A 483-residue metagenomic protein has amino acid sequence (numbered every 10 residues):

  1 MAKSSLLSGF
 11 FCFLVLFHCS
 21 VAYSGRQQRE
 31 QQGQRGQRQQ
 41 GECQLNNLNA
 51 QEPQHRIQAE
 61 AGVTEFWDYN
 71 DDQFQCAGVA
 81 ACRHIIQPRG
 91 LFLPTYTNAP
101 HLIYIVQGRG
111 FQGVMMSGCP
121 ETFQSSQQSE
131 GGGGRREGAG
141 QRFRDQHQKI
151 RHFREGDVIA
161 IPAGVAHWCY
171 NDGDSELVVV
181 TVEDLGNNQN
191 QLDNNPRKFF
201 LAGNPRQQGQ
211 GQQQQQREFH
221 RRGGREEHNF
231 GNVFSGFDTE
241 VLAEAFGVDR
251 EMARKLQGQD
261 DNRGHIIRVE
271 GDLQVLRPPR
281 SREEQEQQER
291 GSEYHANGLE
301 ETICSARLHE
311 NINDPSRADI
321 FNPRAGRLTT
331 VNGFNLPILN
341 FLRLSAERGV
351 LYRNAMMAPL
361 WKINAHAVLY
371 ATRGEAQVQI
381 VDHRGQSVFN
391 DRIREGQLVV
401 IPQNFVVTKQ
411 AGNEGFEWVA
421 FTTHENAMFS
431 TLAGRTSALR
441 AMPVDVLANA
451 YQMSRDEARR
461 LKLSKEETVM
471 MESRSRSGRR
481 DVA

Functional and structural regions predicted by a protein language model:
A2-F334, S345-R348, A358-N364, A420-T422 (+2 more regions): An N-terminus-focused feature that recognizes amino-terminal "leader" regions
T95, G333-N335, L339-F421: C-terminal, well-structured subdomains that either form a transmembrane helix-short loop-helix hairpin in multi-pass
G186, E375, E425: Short, glycine/serine-rich, charged loops/turns that create anion-binding and catalytic segments at active sites
K409, A427-S430: Short active-site-adjacent structural elements
